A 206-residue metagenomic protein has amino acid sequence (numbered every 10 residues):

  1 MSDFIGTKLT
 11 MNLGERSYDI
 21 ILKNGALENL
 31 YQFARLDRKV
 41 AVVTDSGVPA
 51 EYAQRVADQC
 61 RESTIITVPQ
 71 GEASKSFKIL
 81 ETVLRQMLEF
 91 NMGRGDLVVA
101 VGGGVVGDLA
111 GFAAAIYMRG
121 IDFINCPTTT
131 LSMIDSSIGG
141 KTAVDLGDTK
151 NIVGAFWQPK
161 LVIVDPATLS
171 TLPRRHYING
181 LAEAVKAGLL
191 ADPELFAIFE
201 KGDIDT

Functional and structural regions predicted by a protein language model:
S2-L97, K186: ATP/NTP phosphate-donor binding region
V56, A110-A113: Hydrophobic residues within alpha-helices that form the first helical element adjacent to the glycine-rich loop
N91-V101, K150-F156: Short, basic, helix/turn surface patches
G104: Acidic-aromatic/histidine active-site loop/patch
G107: Catalytic nucleophile loop
F112-D205: A glycine/threonine-rich phosphate-anchoring loop and its flanking beta-alpha core in nucleotide/phosphate-binding
